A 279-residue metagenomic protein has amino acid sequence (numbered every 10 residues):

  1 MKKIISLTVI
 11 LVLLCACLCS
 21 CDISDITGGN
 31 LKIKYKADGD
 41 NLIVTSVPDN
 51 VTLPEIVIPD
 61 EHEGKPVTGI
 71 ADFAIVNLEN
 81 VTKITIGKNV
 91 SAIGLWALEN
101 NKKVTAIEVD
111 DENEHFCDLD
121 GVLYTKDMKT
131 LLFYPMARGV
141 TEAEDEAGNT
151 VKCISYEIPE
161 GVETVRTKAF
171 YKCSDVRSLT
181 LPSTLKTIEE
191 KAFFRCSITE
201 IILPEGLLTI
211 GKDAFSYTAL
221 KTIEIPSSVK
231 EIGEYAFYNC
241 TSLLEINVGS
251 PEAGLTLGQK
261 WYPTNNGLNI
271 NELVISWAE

Functional and structural regions predicted by a protein language model:
M1-T8: Bacterial N-terminal signal peptides that target proteins for export
T8-C17: Bacterial N-terminal signal peptides
C17-L31: Sec-dependent signal peptide cleavage junction
K32-N41, V51-G69, L78-A92, N101-V122 (+6 more regions): Structural signature of tandem-repeat unit edges
V47-D49, A74-I75: Acidic, Ser/Thr
D72-F73, L95-A97, T167-A169, E189-A192 (+2 more regions): Consensus positions within tandem repeat domains that build extended binding/scaffold surfaces
Y238, K260-P263: A structural signal for leucine-rich repeat
